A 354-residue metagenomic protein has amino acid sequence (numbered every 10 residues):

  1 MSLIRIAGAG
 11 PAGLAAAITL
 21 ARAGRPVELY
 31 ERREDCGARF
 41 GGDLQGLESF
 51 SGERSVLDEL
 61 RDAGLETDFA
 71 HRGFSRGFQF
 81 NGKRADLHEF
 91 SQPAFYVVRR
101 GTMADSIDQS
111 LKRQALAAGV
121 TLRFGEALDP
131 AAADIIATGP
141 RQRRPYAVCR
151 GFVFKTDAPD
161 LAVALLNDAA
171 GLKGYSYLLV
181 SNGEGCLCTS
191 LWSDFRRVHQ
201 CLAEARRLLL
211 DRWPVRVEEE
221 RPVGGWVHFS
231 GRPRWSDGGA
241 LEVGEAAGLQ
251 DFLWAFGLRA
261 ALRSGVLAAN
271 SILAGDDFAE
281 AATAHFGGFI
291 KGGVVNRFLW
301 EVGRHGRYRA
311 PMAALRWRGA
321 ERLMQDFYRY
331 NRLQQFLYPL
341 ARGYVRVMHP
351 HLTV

Functional and structural regions predicted by a protein language model:
M1-A12: Beta1/beta-strand and adjacent pyrophosphate-binding region of the FAD-binding site in flavoprotein oxidoreductases
A9, A21-D43: Glycine-rich FAD pyrophosphate-binding loop
A9, R33, D105, Q109-R221 (+1 more regions): Predominantly flavin-linked oxidoreductase catalytic cores and closely associated redox partners
A16-R25, E59: A short, Lys/Arg-enriched amphipathic alpha-helix followed by its capping loop at the start of a domain
C36-N81, R150: N-terminal FAD cofactor-binding segment of flavoenzymes
R72, R197-D277: FAD/FMN-dependent oxidoreductases across multiple families
R232, W254, N270-P311: Active-site-proximal substrate-binding core of FAD-dependent oxidoreductases
G306-V354: C-terminal auxiliary extensions adjacent to catalytic cores
